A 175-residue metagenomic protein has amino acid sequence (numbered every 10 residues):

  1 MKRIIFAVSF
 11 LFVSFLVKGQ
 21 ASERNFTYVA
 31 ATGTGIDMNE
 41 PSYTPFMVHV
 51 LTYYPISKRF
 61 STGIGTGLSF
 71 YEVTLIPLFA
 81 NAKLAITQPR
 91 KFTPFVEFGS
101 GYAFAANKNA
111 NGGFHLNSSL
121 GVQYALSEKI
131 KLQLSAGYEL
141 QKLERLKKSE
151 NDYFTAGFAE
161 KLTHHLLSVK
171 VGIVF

Functional and structural regions predicted by a protein language model:
M1-R24, V171, F175: Bacterial Sec-dependent N-terminal signal peptides
S9, G65, E139: Flexible loop residues that form catalytic and substrate-binding hotspots at small-molecule/glycan-binding clefts
Q20-I36: Transmembrane beta-strand segments of Gram-negative outer membrane beta-barrel proteins
E23-N25, P45, L75, K91 (+1 more regions): Short, solvent-exposed coil/turn segments
Y28-A30, V50-T52, Y138, H165: Polar/charged side chains located within well-ordered beta-strands of beta-rich proteins
T34, S42, H49-L132, G172-F175: Gram-negative (and chloroplast) outer-membrane scaffold detector with strong preference for beta-barrel transmembrane
G121-F175: Predominantly the C-terminal beta-signal and adjacent terminal strand-loop region of outer-membrane beta-barrel
